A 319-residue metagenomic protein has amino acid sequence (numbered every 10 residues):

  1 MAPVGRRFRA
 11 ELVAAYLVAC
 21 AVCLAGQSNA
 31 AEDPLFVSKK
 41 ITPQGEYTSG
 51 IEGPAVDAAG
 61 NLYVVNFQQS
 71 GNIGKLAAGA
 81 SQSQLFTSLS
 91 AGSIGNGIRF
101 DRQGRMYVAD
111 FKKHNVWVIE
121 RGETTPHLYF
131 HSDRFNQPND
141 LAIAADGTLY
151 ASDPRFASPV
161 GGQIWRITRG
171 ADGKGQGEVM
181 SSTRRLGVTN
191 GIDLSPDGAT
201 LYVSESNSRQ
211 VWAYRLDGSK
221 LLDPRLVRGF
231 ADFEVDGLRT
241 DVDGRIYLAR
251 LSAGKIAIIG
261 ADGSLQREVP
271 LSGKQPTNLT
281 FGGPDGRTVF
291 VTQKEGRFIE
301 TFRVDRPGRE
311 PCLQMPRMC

Functional and structural regions predicted by a protein language model:
M1-F8: N-terminal secretory signal peptides that target proteins for export/translocation
A14-C23: Bacterial N-terminal signal peptides
A31-Y47: A short helix->beta-strand "capping" segment at the edge of beta-propeller domains
G45-A59, L89-M106, D110, N115 (+7 more regions): Beta-rich, blade/repeat-based domains predominating in secreted/periplasmic proteins but also intracellular
V64-Q84: Beta-propeller domains
N72-G74, N115-W117, Q163-W165, Q210-W212 (+2 more regions): A short loop-to-beta-strand structural motif that recurs across blades of beta-propeller domains
A77-S81, E120-T124, T168-G173, R215-S219 (+2 more regions): Short loop/turn segments that connect beta-strands within beta-propeller blades
Q84-S88, H127-H131, Q176-S182, L222-R228 (+2 more regions): Beta-propeller fold detector
